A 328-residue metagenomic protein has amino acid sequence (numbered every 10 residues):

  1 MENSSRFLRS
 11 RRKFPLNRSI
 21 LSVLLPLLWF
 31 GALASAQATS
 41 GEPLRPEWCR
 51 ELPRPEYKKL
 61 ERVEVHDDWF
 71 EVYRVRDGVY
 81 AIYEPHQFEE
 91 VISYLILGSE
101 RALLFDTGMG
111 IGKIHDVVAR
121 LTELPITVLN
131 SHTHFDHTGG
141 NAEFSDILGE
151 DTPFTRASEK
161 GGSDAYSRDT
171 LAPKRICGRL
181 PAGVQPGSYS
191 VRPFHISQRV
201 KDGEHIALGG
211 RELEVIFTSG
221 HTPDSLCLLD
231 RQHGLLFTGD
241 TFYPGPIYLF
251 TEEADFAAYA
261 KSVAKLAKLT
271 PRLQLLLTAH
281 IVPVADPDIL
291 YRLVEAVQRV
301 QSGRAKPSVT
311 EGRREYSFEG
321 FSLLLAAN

Functional and structural regions predicted by a protein language model:
M1-N17: N-terminal secretory signal peptides that target proteins for export/translocation
S22-A32: Bacterial N-terminal signal peptides
A34-E64, G245, K261-N328: Accessory terminal helices/loops
H66-R120, L228-D240: Conserved beta-strand hairpin/beta-sheet module of binuclear metal-dependent hydrolase folds, prominently
Y73-V75, I96, G203-L208, R314-Y316: Short acidic-hydrophobic surface loop/beta-edge motif
R76-A81, G203, E212-E214: Short, hydrophobic/aromatic-rich segments at coil-to-beta transitions
A102, M109-G110, Y189-V191, Q198 (+2 more regions): Metallo-beta-lactamase
I111-A207, P244, L293-K306: Active-site HxH/HxHxD metal-binding segment of metal-dependent hydrolases
